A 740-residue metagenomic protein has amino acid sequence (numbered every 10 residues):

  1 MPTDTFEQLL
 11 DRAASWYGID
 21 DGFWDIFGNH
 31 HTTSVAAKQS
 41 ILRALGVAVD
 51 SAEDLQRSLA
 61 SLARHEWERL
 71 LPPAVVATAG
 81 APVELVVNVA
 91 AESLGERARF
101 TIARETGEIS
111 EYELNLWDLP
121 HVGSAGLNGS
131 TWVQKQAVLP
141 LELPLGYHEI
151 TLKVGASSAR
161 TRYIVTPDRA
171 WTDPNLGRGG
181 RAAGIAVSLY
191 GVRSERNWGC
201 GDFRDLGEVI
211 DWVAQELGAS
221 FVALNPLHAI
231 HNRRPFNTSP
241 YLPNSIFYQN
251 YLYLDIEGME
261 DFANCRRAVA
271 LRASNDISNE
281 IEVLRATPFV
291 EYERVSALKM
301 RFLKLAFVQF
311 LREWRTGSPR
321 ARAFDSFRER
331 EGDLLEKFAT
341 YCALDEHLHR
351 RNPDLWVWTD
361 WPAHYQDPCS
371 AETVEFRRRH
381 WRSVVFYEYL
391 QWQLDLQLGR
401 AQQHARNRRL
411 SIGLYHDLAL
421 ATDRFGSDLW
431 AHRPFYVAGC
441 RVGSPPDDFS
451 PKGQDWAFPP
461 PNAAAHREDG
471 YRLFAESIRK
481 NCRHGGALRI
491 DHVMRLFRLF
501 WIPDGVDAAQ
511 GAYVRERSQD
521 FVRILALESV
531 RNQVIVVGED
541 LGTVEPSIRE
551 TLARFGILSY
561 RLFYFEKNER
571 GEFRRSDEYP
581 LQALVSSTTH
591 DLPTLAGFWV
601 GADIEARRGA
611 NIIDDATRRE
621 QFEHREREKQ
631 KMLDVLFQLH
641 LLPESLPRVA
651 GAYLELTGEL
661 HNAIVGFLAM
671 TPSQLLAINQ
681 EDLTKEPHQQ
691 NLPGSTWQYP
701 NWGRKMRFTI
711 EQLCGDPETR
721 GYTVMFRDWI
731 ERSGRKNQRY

Functional and structural regions predicted by a protein language model:
M1-L224, F262-A268, V530-I535, V544-R549 (+2 more regions): Carbohydrate-interacting/catalytic domains
R43-E113, W117-K153, V165-H432: Acidic/aromatic-lined carbohydrate-recognition and catalytic surfaces of CAZymes acting on diverse glycans
G107, R233-D395, A421-L675, E681 (+2 more regions): Alpha-amylase-like alpha-glycosidases and glucanotransferases acting on alpha-linked glucans and related
